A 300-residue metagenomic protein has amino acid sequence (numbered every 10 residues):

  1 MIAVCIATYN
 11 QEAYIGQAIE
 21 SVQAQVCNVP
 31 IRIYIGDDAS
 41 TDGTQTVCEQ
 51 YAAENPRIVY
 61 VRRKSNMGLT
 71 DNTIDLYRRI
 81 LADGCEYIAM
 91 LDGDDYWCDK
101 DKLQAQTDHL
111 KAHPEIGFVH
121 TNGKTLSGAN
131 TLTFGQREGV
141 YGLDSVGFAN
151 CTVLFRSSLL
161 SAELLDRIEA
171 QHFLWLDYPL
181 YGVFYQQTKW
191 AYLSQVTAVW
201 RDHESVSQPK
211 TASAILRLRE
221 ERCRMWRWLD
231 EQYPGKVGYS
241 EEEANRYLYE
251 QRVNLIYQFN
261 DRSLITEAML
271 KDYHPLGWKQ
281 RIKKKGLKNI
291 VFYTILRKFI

Functional and structural regions predicted by a protein language model:
N10, V22, D38-A39, M67: Conserved short acidic donor-positioning loop in nucleotide-sugar-dependent glycosyltransferases
Y14-G16, D42-Q50: Acidic helix N-cap motif at the loop->helix transition within catalytic regions of sugar-transfer enzymes
E20-P30: Short, acidic, metal-binding catalytic loop of nucleotide-sugar glycosyltransferases
D37-T46, S65, D92: A conserved acidic beta->alpha catalytic loop
I74-Y87: Active-site nucleotide-sugar/metal-binding loop of Leloir-type enzymes
D101-L132: Conserved donor NDP-sugar-binding/catalytic core segment of glycosyltransferases
T121, F134-R217: Conserved nucleotide-sugar donor-binding catalytic segment
G142, W200-H203, K210-G238, Q258-Y273: Catalytic core of nucleotide-sugar-dependent glycosyltransferases
